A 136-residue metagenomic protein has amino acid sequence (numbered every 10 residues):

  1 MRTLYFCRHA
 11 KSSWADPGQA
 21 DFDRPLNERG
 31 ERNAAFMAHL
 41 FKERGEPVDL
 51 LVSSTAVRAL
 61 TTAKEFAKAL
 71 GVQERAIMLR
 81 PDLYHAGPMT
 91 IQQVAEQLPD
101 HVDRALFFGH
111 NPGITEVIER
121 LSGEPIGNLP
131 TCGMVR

Functional and structural regions predicted by a protein language model:
T3, C7-P81, E124-G133: Active-site-proximal alpha-helix that buttresses catalytic centers in soluble enzyme cores
S13, A86, I114: Flexible, glycine-rich phosphate/dinucleotide-binding loops and adjacent beta-alpha linkers at cofactor/substrate
P17-G18, K64, M89-T90, V117-E119: Short, well-ordered secondary-structure micro-motifs
A56, Y84, H110-N111: Short beta->alpha junction loops/turns
L60, Q92-R136: Active-site-adjacent alpha-helix immediately C-terminal to a catalytic or transition-state-stabilizing loop
D82-A95: Short alpha-helix plus adjacent loop in nuclease-associated cores
